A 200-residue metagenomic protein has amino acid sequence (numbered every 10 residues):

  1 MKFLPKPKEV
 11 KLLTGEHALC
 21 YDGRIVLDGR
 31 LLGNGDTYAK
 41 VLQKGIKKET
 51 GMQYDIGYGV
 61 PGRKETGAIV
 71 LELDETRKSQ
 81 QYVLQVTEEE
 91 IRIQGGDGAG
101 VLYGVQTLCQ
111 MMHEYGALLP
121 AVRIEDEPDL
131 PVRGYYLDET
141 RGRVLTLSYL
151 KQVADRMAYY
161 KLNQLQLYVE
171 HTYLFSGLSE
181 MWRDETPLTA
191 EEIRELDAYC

Functional and structural regions predicted by a protein language model:
M1-R133: Contiguous, structured surface segment used for ligand recognition
P131-C200: Substrate-binding cleft of carbohydrate-active enzyme catalytic domains
